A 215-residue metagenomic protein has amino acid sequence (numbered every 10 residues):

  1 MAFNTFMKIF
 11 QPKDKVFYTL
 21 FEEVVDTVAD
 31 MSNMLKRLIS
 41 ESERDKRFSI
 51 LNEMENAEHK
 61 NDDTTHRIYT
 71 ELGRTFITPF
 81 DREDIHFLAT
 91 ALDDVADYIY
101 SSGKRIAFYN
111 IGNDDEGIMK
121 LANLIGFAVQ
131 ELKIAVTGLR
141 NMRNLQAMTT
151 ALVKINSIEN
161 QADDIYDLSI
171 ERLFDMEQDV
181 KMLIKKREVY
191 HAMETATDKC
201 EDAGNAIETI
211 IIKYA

Functional and structural regions predicted by a protein language model:
M1-A215: Cytosolic, long alpha-helical scaffolding segments
